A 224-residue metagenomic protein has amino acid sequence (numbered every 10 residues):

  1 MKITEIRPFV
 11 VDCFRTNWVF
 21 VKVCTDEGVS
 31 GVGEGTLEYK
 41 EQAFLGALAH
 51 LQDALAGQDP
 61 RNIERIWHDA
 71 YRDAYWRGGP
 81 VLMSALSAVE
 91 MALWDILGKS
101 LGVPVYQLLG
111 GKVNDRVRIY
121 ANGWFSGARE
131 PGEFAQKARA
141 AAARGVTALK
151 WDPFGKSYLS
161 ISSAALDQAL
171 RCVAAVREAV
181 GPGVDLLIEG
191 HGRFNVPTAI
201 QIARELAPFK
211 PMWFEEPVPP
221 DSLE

Functional and structural regions predicted by a protein language model:
M1-V32, T36-L37: Structured beta-strand/loop patches that form or line metal/cofactor-binding pockets in enzymes
I3, G28, L51, V89 (+4 more regions): Conserved, mostly hydrophobic/aromatic
W18-F20, A88, A148: Broad gene-expression machinery/nucleic-acid interaction feature
V21, E27, V32, N62 (+4 more regions): Ligand-binding pocket scaffold of soluble enzyme catalytic domains
D26-L101: Metal- or metallocofactor-binding catalytic centers and their adjacent structured scaffolds across diverse enzyme
H50, A88, D95-I96, Q107 (+4 more regions): Alpha-helical scaffold segments in soluble metabolic enzymes
E90-G127: Glycine-rich, aromatic-flanked loop segments that form ligand/cofactor-binding clefts across common enzyme folds
R116, Y120-E224: Metal-dependent enolase-superfamily TIM-barrel catalytic cores that perform enediolate-based chemistry
